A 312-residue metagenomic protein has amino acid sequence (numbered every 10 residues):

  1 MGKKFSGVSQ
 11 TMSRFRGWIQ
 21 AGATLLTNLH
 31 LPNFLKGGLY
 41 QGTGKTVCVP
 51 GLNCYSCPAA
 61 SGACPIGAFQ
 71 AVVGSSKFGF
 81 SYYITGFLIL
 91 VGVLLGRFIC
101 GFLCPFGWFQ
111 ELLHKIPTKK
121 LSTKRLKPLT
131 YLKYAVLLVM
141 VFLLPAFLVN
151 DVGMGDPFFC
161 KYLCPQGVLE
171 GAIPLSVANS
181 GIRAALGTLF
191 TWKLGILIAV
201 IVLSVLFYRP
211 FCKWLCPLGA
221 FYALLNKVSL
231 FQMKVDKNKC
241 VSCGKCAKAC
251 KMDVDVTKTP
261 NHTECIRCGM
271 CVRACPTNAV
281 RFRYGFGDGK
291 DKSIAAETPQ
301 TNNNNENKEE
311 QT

Functional and structural regions predicted by a protein language model:
M1-T257, T263-T312: Non-ligating segments of multi-cofactor redox enzymes
